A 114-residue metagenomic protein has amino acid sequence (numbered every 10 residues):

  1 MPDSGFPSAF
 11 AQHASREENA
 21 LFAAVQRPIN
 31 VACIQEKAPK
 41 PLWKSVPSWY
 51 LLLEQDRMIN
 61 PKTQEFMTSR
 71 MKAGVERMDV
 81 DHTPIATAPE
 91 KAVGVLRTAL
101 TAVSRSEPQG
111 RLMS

Functional and structural regions predicted by a protein language model:
M1-K40: Helix-rich cap/lid subdomain of alpha/beta-hydrolase
R27, S45-V46, S69-G74: Short glycine/proline-enriched coil/turn segments at helix->beta-strand junctions
P39-L42, E65-M67: Short secondary-structure boundary/capping segments
W43-K44, W49-L52: Short beta-strand/loop motif that positions the catalytic acidic residue of the alpha/beta-hydrolase fold
E54-D79, A86, K91, T98-A99: Conserved loop-alpha-helix segment in the C-terminal half of the alpha/beta-hydrolase fold that carries the catalytic
V93-E107: Short, hydrophobic alpha-helical segments
S106-S114: Alpha/beta-hydrolase-fold serine-hydrolase catalytic core, especially in secreted/extracellular enzymes
